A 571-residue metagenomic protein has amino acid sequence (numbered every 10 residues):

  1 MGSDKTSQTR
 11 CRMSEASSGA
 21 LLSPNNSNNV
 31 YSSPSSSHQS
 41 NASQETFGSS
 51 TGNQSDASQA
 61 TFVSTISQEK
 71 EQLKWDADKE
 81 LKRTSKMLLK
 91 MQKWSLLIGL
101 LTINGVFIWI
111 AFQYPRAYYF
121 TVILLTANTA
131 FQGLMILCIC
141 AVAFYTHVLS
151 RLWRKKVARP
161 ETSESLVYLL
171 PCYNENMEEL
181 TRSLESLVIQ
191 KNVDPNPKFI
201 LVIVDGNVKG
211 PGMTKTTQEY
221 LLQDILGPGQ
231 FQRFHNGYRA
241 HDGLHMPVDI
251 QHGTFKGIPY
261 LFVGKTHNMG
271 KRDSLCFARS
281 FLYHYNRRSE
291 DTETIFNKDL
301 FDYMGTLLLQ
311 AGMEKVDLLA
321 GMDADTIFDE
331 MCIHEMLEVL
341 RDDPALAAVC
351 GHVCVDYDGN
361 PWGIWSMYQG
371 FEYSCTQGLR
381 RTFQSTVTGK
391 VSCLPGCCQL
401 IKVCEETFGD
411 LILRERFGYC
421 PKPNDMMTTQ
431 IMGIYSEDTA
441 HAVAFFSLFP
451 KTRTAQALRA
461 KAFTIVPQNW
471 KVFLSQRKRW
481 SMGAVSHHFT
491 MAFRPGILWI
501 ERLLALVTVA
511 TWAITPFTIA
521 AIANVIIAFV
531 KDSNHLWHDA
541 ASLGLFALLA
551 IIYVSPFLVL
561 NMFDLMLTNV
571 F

Functional and structural regions predicted by a protein language model:
M1-T6, R10-P24, N29-S36, S43-T51 (+4 more regions): Non-transmembrane catalytic domains and loops of membrane-associated enzymes and transporters that build or traffic
I66, L88-L89, Q113-Y118, T129-F131: Non-catalytic localization/regulatory regions flanking kinase domains
T84, G99-L101, I110: Charge-rich interaction surfaces and accessory domains that mediate macromolecular binding and assembly
K90-L100, T511-T515: Select subsegments of transmembrane alpha-helices in polytopic membrane proteins, especially boundary-proximal
L100-I103, F571: Alpha-helical transmembrane segments and immediately adjacent membrane-interfacial amphipathic helices
F107-Y119, I123, L504-F571: Membrane-embedded multi-pass helical conduit in multi-pass membrane proteins, especially envelope-biosynthetic
I123-S150: Transmembrane alpha-helices and immediately adjacent membrane-cytoplasm interface residues in multi-pass integral
G133-C140, V403, I519, A523 (+1 more regions): Alpha-helical transmembrane segments of polytopic integral membrane proteins, especially the permease/helical cores
